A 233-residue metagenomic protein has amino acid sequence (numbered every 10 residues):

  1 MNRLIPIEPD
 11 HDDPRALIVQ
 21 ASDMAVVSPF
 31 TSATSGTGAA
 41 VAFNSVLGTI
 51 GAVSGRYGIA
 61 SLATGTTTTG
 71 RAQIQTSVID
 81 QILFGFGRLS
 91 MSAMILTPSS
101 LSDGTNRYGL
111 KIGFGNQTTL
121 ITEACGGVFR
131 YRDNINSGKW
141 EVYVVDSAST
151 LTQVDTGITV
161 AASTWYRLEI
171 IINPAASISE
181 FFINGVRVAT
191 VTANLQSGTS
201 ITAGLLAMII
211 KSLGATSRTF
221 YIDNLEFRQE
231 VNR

Functional and structural regions predicted by a protein language model:
M1-A40: Extracellular carbohydrate-recognition regions
P29-I59: Extracellular glycan-recognition surfaces and repeat-rich motifs
L62-W140: Secretory/extracellular carbohydrate-interaction modules and structurally similar beta-sandwich "look-alikes"
M91-A93, T164-P174, S179-F181: Short tryptophan-centered beta-strand motifs in secreted/extracellular beta-sheet-rich domains of glycan-recognition
V144-R167: Short, aromatic/His-centered strand-loop micro-motif at the edge of beta-sheets
L168, I222-F227: Extracellular beta-strand elements of beta-rich domains used for carbohydrate recognition/degradation or cell-matrix
F182-V186: Short strand-turn-strand beta-turns centered on an Asx-Gly dipeptide
T192-D223: Flexible glycan-contacting loops in extracellular carbohydrate-active proteins
